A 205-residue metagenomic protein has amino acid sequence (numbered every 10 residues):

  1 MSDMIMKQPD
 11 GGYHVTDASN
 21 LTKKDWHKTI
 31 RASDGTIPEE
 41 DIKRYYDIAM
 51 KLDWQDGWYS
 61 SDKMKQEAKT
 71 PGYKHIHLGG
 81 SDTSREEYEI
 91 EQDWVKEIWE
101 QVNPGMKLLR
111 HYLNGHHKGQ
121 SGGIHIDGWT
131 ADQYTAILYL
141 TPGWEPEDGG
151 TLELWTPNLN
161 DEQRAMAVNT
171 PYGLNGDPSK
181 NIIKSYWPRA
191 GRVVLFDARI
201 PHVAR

Functional and structural regions predicted by a protein language model:
S2-G105: Non-heme Fe(II)/2-oxoglutarate
R85-Y88, Q92-K96, E100-R205: Catalytic core of non-heme Fe(II) oxygenases with the double-stranded beta-helix
